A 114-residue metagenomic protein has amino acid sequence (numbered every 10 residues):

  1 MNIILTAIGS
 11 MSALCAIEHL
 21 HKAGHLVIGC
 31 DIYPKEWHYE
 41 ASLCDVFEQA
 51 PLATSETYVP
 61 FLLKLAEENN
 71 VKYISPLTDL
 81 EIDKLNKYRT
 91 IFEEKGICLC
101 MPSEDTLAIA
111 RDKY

Functional and structural regions predicted by a protein language model:
M1-M101: ATP-binding N-terminal substructure of ATP-dependent carboxylate-amine bond-forming enzymes
M101-Y114: Glycine-/Pro-rich loop/turn segments that contact NAD(P) or position catalytic residues in Rossmann-like domains
